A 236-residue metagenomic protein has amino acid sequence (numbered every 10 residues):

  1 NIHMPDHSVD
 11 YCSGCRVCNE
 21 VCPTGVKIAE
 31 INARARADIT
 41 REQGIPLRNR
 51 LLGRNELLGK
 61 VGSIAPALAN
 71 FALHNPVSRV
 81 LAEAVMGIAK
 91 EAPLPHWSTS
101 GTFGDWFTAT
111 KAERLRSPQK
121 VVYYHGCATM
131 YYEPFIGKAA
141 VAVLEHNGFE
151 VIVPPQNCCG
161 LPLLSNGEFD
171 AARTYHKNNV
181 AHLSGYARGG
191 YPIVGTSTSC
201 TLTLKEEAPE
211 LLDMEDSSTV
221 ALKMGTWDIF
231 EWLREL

Functional and structural regions predicted by a protein language model:
N1, D6-D38, T203: Iron-sulfur cluster-binding cysteine motifs and their immediate structural context in ferredoxin-like electron-transfer
I28-L236: Iron-sulfur cluster-binding electron-transfer modules in prokaryotic oxidoreductases
